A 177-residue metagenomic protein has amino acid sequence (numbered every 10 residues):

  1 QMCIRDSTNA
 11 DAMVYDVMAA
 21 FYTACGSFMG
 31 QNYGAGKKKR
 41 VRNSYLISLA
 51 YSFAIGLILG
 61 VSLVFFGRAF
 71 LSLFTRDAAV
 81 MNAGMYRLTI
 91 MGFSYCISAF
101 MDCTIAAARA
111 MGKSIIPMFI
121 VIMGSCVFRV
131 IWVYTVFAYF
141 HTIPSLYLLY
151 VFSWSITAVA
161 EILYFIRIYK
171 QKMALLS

Functional and structural regions predicted by a protein language model:
Q1-A12, A78-M85, K113, L148: Interfacial/gating helices of multi-pass transporter permease domains
R5-V61, F65-G67, S98-V121: Small-residue-rich hydrophobic transmembrane alpha-helices
M29-S94, V136-S177: Short alpha-helical transmembrane segments in multi-pass integral membrane proteins
Y86, F93-I97, M101, I116 (+3 more regions): Short amphipathic alpha-helix initiation/capping segments at coil-to-helix junctions
I122-M123, V151: Short, loop-centered acidic/histidine patches that primarily coordinate divalent metals
V127-F137: Transmembrane alpha-helical segments of integral membrane proteins
